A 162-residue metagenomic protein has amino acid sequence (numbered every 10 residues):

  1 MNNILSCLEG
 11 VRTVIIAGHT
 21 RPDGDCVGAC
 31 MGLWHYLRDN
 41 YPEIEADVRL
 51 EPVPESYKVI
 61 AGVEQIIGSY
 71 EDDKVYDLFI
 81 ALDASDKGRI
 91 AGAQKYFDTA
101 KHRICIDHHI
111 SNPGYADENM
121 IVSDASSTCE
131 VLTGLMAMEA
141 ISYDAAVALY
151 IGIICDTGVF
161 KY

Functional and structural regions predicted by a protein language model:
M1-Y162: Replace "Mg2+/Mn2+-dependent" with "divalent metal-dependent
